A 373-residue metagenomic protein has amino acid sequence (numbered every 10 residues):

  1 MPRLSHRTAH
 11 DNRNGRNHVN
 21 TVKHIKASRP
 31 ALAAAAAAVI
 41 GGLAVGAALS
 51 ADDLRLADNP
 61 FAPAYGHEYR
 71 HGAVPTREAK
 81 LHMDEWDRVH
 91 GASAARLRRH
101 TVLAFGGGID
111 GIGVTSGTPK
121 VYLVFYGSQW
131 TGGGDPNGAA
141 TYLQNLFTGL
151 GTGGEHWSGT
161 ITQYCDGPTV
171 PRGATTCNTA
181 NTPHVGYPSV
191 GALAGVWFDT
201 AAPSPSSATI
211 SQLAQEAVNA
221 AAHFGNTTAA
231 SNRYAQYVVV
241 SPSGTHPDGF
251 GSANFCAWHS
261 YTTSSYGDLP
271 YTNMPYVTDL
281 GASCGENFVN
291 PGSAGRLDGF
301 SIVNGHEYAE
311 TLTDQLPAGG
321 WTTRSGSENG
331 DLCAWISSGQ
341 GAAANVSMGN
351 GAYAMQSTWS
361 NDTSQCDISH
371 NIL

Functional and structural regions predicted by a protein language model:
T21-A35: Bacterial N-terminal signal peptides that target proteins for export
A34-A44: Bacterial N-terminal signal peptides
G46-G107, Y126, L150-T160, C165: N-terminal zymogen propeptides
G117-V121, N232-Y237, G267-P270, L297: Loop/turn elements at helix/coil->beta-strand transitions in domains of secreted/extracellular proteins
K120, Q129-G195, T323-S327: Active-site-surrounding "flap" and adjacent substrate/cofactor-binding loops of secreted or lumenal enzymes, prototyped
G127-G132, V170, P242-D248, Y276-G281 (+2 more regions): Solvent-exposed loop/turn segments at secondary-structure junctions within structured extracellular/periplasmic domains
A174-T262: Active-site-proximal segments of metallohydrolase catalytic domains
Y266-L373: Catalytic cores of secreted/periplasmic or lumenal enzymes
